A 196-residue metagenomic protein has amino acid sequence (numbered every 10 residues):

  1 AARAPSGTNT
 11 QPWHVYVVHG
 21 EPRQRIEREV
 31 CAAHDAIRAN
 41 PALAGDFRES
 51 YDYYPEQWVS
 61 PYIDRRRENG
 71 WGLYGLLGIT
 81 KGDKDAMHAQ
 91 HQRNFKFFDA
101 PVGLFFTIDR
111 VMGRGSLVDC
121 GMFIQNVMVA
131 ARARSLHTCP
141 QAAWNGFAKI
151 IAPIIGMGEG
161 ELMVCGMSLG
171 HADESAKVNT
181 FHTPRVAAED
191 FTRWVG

Functional and structural regions predicted by a protein language model:
A2-G196: Acidic, surface-exposed loops and disordered segments
